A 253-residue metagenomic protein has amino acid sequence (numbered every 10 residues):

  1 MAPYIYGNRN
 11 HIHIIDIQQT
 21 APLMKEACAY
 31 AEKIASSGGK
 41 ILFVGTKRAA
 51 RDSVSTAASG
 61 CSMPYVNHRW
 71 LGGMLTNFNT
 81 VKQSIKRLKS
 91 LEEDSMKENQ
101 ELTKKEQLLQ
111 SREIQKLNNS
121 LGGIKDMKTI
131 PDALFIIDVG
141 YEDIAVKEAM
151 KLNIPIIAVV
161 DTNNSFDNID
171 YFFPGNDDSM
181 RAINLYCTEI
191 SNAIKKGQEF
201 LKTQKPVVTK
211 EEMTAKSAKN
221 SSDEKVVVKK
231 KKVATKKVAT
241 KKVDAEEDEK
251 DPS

Functional and structural regions predicted by a protein language model:
M1-P206: Ribosome large-subunit tunnel/peptidyl-transferase-proximal elements
K195-S253: Intrinsically disordered, compositionally biased charged tails
